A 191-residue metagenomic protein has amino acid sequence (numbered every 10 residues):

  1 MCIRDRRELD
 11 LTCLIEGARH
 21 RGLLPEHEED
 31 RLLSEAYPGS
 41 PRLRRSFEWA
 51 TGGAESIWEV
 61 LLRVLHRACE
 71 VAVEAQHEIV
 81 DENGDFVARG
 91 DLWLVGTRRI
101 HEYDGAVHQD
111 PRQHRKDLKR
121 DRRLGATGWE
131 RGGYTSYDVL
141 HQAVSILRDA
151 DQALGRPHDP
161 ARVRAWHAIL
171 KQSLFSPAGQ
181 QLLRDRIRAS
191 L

Functional and structural regions predicted by a protein language model:
M1-I3: Short, small-residue-biased leader/transition segments that mark boundaries at the very start of proteins
L14-I15: Short alpha-helical scaffolding segments that buttress acidic/His motifs in well-ordered protein cores
R19-L191: Surface segments flanking catalytic/ligand-binding clefts of nucleic-acid enzymes
